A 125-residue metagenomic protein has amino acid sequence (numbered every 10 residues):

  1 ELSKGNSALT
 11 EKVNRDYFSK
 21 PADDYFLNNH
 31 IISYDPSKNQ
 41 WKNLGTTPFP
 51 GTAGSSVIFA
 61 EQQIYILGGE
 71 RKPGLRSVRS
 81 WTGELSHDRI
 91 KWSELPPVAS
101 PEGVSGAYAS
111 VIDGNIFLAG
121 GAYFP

Functional and structural regions predicted by a protein language model:
E1-P125: Kelch-like beta-propeller repeat domains
